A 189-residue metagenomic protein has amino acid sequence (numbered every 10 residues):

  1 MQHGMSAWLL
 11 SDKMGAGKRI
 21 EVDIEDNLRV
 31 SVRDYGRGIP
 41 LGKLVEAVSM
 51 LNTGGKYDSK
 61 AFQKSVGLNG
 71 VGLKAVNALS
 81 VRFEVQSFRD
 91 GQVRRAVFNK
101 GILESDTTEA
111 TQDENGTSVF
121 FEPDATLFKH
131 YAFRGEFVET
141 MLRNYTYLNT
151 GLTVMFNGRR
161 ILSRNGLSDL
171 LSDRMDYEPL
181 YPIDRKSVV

Functional and structural regions predicted by a protein language model:
M1-Y57: Conserved beta-strand-loop-beta-strand hairpin that lines the nucleotide-binding pocket of ATP/GTP-utilizing enzymes
L28-K43, G54-P182: GHKL-type ATPase core
K186-V189: Conserved small/polar residues in nucleotide/adenosyl-binding loops
